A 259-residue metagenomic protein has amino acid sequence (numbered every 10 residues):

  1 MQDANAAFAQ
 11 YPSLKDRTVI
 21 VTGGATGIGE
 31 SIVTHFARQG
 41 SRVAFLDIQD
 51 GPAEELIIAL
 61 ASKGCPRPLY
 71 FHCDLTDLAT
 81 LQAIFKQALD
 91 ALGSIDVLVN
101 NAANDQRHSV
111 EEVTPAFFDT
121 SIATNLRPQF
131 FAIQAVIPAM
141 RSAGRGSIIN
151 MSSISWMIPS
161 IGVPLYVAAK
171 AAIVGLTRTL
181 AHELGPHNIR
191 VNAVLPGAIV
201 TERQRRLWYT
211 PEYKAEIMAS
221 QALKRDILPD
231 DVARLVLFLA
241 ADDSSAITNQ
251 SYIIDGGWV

Functional and structural regions predicted by a protein language model:
Q2-Y11, I158, L237, T248-V259: Short C-terminal tail/terminal secondary-structure segment of NAD(P)H-dependent dehydrogenase/reductase domains
V99, G185, R190, I247-N249: Short, small/polar-rich loop/turn modules that mediate ligand/substrate recognition or access, typified
S109-V110, T114-I122, I217: Substrate-binding pocket helix/loop in short-chain dehydrogenase/reductase
F130, R145, D226-I254: C-terminal substrate-recognition "lid" of short-chain dehydrogenase/reductases
I133, A169, T177: Active-site helix of classical SDR
P138, H182-P186, S245: Alpha-helical segment proximal to the catalytic Tyr-Lys
S153: Residue(s) in the substrate-gating loop at a strand-loop-helix junction that position the organic substrate next
